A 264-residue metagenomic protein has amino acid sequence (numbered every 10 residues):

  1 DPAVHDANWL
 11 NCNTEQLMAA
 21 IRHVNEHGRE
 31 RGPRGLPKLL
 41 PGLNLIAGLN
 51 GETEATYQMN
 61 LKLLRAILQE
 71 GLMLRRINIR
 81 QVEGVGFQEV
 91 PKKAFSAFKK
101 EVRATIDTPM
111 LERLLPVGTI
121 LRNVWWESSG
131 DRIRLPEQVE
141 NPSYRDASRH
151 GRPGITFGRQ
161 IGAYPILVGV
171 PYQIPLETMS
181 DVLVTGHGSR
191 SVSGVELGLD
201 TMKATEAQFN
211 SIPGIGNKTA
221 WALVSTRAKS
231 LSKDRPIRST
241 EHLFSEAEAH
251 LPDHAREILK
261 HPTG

Functional and structural regions predicted by a protein language model:
A3-N8: A short acidic, helix-capping loop that chelates divalent metal ions and anchors anionic groups
C12-Q88: Conserved C-terminal portion of the radical SAM core fold that forms the substrate/S-adenosylmethionine-binding
L72, R76-E89, A94-R113: Catalytic cores of secreted or luminal carbohydrate-active enzymes
K99-M202: Terminal RNA-binding accessory module
G216-N217: Small-residue hinge/turn detector
V224-P236: Residue-level signature of tetratricopeptide-repeat
S225, E241-G264: Alpha-helical interaction/regulatory segments in DNA maintenance proteins
